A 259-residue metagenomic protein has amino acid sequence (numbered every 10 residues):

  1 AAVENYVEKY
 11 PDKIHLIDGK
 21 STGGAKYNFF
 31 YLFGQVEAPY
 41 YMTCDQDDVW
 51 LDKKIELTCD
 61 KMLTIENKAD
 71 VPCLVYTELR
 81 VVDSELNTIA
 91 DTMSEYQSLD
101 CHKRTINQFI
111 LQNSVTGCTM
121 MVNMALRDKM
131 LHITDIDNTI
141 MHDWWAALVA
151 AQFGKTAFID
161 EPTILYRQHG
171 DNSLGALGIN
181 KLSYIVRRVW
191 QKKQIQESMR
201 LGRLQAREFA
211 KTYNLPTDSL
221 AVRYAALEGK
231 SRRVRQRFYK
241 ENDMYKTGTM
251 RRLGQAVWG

Functional and structural regions predicted by a protein language model:
A1-G178: Nucleotide-sugar donor-binding/catalytic module of glycosyltransferases that assemble extracellular/cell-envelope
L131, D135-T139, T156, L165-G259: C-terminal subregions of glycosyltransferases and related glycan-biosynthesis enzymes
